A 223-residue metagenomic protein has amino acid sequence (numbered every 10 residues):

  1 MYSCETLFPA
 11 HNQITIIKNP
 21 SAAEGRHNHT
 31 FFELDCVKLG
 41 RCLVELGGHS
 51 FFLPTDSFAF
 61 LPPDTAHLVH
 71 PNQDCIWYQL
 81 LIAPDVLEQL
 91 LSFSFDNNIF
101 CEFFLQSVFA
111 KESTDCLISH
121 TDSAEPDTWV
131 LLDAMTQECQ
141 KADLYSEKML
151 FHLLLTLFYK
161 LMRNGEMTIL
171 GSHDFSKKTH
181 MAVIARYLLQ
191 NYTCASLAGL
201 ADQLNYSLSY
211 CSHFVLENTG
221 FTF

Functional and structural regions predicted by a protein language model:
M1-F58, P71, I99-E102: Generic protein-terminus/edge-of-domain signal
M1-N12, N72-Q137: A hydrophobic/aromatic-rich effector-binding and dimerization subdomain of bacterial HTH-type transcriptional regulators
K38, W129-Q140, A185, L189-Y192: Regular secondary-structure segments
L43, A59, P63-L68, W77 (+1 more regions): Histidine-centered metal-chelating micro-motifs
S119-G171: An amphipathic alpha-helical interaction segment
A124-D127, S176-I184, T219: N-terminal positioning helix adjacent to the helix-turn-helix/winged-helix DNA-binding module
L144-L150, S176-M181, C194, G199: Cytosolic nucleotide-utilizing catalytic cores of signal-transduction proteins
N191-F223: Basic/polar phosphate-binding segments, predominantly the helix-turn-helix DNA-binding elements of transcriptional
